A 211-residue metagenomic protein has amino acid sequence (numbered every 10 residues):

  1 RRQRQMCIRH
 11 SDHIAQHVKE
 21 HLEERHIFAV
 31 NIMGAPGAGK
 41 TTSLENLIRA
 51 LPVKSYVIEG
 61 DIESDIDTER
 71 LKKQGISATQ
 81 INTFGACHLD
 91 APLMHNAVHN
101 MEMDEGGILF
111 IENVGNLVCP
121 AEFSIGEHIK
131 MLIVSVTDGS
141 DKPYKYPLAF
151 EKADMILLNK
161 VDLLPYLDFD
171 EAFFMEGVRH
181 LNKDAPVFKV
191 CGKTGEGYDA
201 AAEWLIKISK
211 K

Functional and structural regions predicted by a protein language model:
Q3-C7: Short, small-residue-biased leader/transition segments that mark boundaries at the very start of proteins
H21, E45-L93: N-terminal phosphate/diphosphate-binding loop that engages ATP/GTP or pyrophosphate donors across diverse enzyme folds
V30-I32: Hydrophobic anchor at the beta1->P-loop junction of P-loop NTPases
P36: The conserved Walker
K40: Conserved lysine of the Walker
I81-A86, M101-A121, S135-D138: Switch II (G3) loop of P-loop NTPases
P120-T137, P147-L157: Inter-motif core of Ras-like GTPase G domains
L163-K211: Canonical P-loop GTPase G-domain recognition
